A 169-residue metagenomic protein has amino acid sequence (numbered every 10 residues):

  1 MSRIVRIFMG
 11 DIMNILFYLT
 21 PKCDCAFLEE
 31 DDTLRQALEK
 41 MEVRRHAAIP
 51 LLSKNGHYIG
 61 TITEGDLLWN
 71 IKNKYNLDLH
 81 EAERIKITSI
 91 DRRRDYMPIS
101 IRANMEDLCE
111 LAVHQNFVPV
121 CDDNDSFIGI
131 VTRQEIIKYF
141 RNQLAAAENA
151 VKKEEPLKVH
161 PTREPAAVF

Functional and structural regions predicted by a protein language model:
M1-M9: N-terminal amphipathic/basic-hydrophobic helices that include classical n-h-c signal peptides and signal-anchor
I12-C25, A82-D95: Bateman (tandem CBS) regulatory domains
T20, E42, K72, D91-R92 (+1 more regions): Alpha-helix boundary recognition
F27-H46, L52, M97-Q115, C121-D123 (+2 more regions): The conserved cystathionine-beta-synthase
M41-R44, I49-D66, A112, V120-E135: A glycine-centered beta-loop-beta connector
D66-A82, I136-V151: A short, polar/charged loop-to-alpha-helix boundary motif
D95-P98, C121-F169: Cytosolic regulatory modules rich in charged/polar residues
